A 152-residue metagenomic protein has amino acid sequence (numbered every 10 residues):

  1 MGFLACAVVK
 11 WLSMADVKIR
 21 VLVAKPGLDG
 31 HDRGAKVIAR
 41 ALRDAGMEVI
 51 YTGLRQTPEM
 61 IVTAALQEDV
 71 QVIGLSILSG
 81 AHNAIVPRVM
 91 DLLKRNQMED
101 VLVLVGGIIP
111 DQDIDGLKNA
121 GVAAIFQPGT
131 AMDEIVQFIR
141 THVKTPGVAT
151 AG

Functional and structural regions predicted by a protein language model:
M14-K18, M98: Short, flexible coil/linker segments at domain boundaries that flank nucleotide/cofactor-interacting
A35-R140, K144-T145: Cofactor-cradling patches in redox/metallo enzymes
T150-G152: C-terminal-of-GTPase-core extension/linker across diverse P-loop GTPases
